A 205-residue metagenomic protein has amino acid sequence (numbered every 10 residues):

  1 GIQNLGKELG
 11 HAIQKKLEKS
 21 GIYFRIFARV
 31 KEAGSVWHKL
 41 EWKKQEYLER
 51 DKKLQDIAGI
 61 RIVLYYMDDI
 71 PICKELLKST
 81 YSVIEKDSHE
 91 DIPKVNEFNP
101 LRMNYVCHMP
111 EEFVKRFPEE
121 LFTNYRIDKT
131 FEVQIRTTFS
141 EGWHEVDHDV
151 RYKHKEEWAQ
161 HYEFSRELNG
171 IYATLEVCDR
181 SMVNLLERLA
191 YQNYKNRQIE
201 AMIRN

Functional and structural regions predicted by a protein language model:
G1, L5, I127-N205: An acidic, glycine-/histidine-flanked metal-binding catalytic module
Q3-K44: Surface-exposed, low-hydrophobicity interaction/linker segments
Y47-Q55: Short, flexible, solvent-exposed loop/turn segments with mixed acidic/basic and small polar residues
Y65-D69: Helix N-cap motif at beta-to-alpha junctions
I72-C73, V114-F117, E141-H144: Short helix/loop capping segments that flank catalytic or ligand/cofactor-binding pockets
C73-T80, E120: Short amphipathic alpha-helices in soluble, non-transmembrane regions that often serve as interface/regulatory elements
K78-E85, H154: A common structural junction motif
I84-F122: Short Gly/Thr-rich strand-loop-strand
